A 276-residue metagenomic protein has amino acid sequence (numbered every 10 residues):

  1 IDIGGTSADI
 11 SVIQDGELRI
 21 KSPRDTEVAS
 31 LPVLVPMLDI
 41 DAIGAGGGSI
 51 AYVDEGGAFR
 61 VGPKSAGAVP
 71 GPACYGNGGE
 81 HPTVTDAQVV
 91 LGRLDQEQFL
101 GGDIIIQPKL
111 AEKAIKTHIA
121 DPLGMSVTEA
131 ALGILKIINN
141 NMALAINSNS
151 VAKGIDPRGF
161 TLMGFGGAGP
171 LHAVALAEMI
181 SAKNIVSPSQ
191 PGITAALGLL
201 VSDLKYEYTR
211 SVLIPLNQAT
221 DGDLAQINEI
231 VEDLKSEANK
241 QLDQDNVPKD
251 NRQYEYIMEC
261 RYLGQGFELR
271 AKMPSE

Functional and structural regions predicted by a protein language model:
I1-D2, R158-G164: A short, small-residue-rich loop immediately preceding and capping a beta-strand
I1-S30, M37, I43-G46, Y52: Glycine-rich anion/phosphate-binding loop at the beta-strand->alpha-helix junction
G5, I13, G46, E55-G56 (+6 more regions): C-terminal, non-catalytic interaction/recognition modules in large multi-subunit enzymes and RNPs
S30, L38-D41, G48-I50, G71-C74 (+2 more regions): A generic local secondary-structure boundary/capping motif
A51-Y52, D86: Short hydrophobic alpha-helical segments that form membrane-spanning helices or hydrophobic packing faces of helical
G79: OB-fold/S1-family RNA-binding modules
